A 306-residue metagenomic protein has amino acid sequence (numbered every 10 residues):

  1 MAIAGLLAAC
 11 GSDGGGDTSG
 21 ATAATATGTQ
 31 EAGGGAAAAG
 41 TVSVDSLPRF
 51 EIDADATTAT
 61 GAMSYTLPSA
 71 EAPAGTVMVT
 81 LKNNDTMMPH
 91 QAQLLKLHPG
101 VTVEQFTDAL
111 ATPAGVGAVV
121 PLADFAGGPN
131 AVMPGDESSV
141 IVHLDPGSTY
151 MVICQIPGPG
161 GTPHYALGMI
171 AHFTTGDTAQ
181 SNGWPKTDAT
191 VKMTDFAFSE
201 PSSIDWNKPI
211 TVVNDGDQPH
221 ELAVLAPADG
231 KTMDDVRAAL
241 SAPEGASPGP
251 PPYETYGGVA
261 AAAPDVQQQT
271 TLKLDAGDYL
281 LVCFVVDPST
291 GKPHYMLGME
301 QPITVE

Functional and structural regions predicted by a protein language model:
M1-A2: Sec-dependent N-terminal signal peptides
G5-A9: C-terminal motif of bacterial Sec signal peptides marking the signal peptidase cleavage site
C10-T22: Bacterial lipoprotein signal-peptidase II cleavage site
G16, G34-A36, Q180: Intrinsic-disorder/low-complexity linker and hinge segments
G20-G35, T41: Ser/Thr-rich, Proline-interspersed low-complexity disordered segments
V42-A74, M78-Q93, D124-D205, V213-L222 (+1 more regions): Extracellular/periplasmic metallocenter environments
T76, N83-A111, N207-P209, N214-E244: Contiguous segments within soluble domain cores/interaction surfaces
L97-A131, V236-G258: Aromatic- and Gly/Pro-rich amphipathic surface segment
